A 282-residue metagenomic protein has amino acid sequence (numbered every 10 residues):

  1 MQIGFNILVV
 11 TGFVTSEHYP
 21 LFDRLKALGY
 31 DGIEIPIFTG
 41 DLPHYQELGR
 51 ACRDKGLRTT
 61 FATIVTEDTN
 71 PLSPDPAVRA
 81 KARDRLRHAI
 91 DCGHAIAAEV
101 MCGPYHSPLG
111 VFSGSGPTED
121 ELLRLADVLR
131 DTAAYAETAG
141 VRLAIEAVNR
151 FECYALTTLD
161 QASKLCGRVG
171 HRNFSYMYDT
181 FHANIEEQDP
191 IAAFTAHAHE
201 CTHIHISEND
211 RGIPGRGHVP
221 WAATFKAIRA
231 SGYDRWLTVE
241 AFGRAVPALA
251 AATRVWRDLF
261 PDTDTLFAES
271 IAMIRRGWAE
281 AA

Functional and structural regions predicted by a protein language model:
M1-T11, T15-K26, A98, L156-Y178 (+1 more regions): Histidine-acidic metal/acid-base catalytic patches
Q2, R58, R142: Residues at the starts of beta-strands that form the adenosine-phosphate
G4-I7, I33-E34, T63, C102-P104 (+3 more regions): Short beta-strands and strand-loop turn motifs
V9-T11, I37-T39, V65-D68, H106-L109 (+4 more regions): Active-site-proximal loop/turn and secondary-structure-junction residues that shape catalytic pockets, frequently
D31, P36-D127, D234, T238-A248 (+1 more regions): Structural motif corresponding to the early beta-alpha repeats
E34, E146, E152, E187 (+1 more regions): Acidic-residue sensor for enzyme active/binding pockets
H44-G56, V128-A136, A193-A196, A223-I228: Catalytic-core regions built around general acid/base machinery
R53-D54, P76-S175, R257-T265, E269: Active-site acidic/histidine proton-transfer and metal-coordination neighborhood in alpha/beta enzyme cores
